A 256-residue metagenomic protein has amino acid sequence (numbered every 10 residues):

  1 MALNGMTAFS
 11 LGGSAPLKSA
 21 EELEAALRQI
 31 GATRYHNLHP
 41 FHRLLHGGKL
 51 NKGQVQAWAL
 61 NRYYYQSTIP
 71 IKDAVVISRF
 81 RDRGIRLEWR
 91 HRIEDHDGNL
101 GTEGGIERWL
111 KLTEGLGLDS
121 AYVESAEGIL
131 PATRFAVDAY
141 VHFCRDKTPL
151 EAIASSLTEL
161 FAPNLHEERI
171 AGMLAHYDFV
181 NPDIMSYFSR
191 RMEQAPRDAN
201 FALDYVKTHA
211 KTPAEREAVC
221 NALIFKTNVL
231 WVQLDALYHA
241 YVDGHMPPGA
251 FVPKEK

Functional and structural regions predicted by a protein language model:
L3-K256: Non-heme di-metal
